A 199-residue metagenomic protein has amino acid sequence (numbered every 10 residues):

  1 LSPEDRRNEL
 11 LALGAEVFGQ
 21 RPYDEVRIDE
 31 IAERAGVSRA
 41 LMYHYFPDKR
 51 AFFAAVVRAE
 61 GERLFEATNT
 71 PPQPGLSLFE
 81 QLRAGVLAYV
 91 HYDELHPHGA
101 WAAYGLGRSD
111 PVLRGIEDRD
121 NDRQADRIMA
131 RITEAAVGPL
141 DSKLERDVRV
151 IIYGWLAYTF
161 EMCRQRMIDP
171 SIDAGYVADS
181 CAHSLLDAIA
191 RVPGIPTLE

Functional and structural regions predicted by a protein language model:
L1-D5, P139-L140, P193-E199: N-terminal intrinsically disordered/low-complexity leader segments
R7-N8, I28, R50, A54 (+7 more regions): Short, structured helix-loop boundary elements
E9, L13, V17-A51, A55: Helix-turn-helix
L13-R21, R63-P74, G154, Y158-R166: Solvent-exposed, amphipathic alpha-helical segments
A55, E66-H98, V137-E145, I151 (+1 more regions): Hydrophobic alpha-helical connector segments
E62-T68, P111-G138, R146-F160, Y176-A190: Amphipathic alpha-helical packing segments from all-alpha helical-bundle domains
Y89, A103-Y104, W155, L185: Short alpha-helical scaffolding segments that buttress acidic/His motifs in well-ordered protein cores
D93-G115, M129-I132, F160-I168: Amphipathic alpha-helical segments used for helix-helix packing
